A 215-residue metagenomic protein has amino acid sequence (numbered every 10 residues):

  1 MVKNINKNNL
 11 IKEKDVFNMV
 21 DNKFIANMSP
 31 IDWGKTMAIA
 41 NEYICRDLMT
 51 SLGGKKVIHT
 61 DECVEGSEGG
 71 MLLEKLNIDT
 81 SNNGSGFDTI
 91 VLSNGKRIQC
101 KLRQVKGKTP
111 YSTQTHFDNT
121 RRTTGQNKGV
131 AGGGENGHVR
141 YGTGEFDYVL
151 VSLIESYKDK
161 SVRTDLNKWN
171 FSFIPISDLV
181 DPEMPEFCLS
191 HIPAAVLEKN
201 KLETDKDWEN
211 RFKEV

Functional and structural regions predicted by a protein language model:
M1-G86, L92-K96, K101-V215: Nucleic-acid endonuclease domains
